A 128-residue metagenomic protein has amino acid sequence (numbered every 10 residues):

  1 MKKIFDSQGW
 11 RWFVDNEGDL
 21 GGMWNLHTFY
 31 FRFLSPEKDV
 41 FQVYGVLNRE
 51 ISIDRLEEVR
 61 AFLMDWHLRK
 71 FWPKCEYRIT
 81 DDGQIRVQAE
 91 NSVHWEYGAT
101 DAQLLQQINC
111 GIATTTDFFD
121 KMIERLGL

Functional and structural regions predicted by a protein language model:
M1-L34, W72, R78: Charge-rich, low-complexity N-terminal segments
I4, F62-W66, R125: Residues that form generic nucleotide/phosphate-binding pockets
D19-G21, K38-F41, I85-V87: Hydrophobic residues embedded in beta-strands of well-ordered beta-sheets
W24-E58: Long, continuous compositionally biased terminal/linker segments
V46-R86, E90: Short, internal acidic amphipathic alpha-helical interface segments that mediate docking to partner proteins
E76, T80-N109, E124-G127: Well-ordered alpha/beta subsegment
I112-A113: Long, contiguous binding/interaction regions
T116-L128: Flexible helix-coil linker/hinge segments at domain or subdomain boundaries
